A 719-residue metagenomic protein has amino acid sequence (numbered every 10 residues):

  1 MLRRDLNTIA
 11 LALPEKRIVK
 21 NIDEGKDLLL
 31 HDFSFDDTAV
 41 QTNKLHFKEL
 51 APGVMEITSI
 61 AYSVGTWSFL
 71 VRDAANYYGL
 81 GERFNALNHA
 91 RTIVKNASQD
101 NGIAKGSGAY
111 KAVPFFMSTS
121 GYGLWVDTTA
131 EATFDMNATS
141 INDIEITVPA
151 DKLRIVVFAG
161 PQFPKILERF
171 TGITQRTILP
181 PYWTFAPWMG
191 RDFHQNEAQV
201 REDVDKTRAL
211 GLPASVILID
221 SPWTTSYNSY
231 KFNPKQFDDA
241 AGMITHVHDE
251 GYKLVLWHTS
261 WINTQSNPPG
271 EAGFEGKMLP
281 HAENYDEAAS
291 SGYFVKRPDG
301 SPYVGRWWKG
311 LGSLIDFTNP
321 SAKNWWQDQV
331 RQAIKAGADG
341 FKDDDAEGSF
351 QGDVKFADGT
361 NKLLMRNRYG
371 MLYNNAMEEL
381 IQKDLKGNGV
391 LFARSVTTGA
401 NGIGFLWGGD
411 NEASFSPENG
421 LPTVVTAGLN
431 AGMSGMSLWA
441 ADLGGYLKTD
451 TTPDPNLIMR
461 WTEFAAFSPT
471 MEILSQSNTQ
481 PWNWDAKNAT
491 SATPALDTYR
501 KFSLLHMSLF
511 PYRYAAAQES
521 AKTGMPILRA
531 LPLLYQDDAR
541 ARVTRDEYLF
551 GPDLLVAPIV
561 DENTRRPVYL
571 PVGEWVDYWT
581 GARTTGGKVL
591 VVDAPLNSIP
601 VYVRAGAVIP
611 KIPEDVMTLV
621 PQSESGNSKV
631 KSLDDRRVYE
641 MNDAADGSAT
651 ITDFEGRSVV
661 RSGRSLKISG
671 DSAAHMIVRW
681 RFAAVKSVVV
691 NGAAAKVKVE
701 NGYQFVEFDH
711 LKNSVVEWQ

Functional and structural regions predicted by a protein language model:
M1, I57, L554-P558, S662-G670: Short, well-ordered beta-strand segments enriched in hydrophobic/aromatic residues
M1-L2, L45-K48, N85, F116 (+4 more regions): Short, exposed beta-strand/loop patches in secreted or surface proteins that constitute
P14-T38, F47-N597: Catalytic-domain carbohydrate-binding cleft regions of carbohydrate-active enzymes
V19-L30, A674-K686, K712-Q719: Extended Gly/Ser/Thr-rich low-complexity repeat segments, especially those forming or decorating extracellular
G573, T580-R583, A683, V690-A695: Change "in extracellular beta-sheet-rich domains … of secreted and cell-surface proteins" to "in beta-sheet-rich domains
G587-S632, V699-Q719: C-terminal beta-strand-rich structural cap/linker in extracellular carbohydrate-active enzymes
V601, A605-K686, N691-G692: Accessory, solvent-exposed terminal regions and/or long lumenal/extracellular loops of proteins
